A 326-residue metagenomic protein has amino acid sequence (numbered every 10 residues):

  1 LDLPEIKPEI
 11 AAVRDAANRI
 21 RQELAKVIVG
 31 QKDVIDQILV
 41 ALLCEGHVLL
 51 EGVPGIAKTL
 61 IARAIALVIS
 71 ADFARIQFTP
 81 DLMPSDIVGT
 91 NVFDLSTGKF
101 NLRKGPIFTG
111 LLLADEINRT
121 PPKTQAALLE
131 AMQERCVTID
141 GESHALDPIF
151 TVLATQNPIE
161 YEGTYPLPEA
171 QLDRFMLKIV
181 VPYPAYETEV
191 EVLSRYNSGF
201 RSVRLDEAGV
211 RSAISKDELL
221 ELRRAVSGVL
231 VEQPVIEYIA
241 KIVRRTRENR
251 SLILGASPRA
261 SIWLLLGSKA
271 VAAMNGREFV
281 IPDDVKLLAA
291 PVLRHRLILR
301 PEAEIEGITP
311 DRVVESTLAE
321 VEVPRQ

Functional and structural regions predicted by a protein language model:
L1-K7, A11, N18, T246-Q326: C-terminal engagement/docking regions of AAA+ P-loop ATPases
L3, L42-T79: Walker A/P-loop
E9-I56, R244: Pre-Walker A (pre-P-loop) alpha-helix and adjacent loop at the N terminus of AAA/AAA+ ATPase modules, a conserved
Q37-V40, F93-L113, E142: Conserved alpha-helical scaffold flanking the Walker A/P-loop in AAA+ ATPase domains
V48, L112, F150: Conserved beta-strand position immediately N-terminal to the Walker
G52, D115-E116, A127: Walker B catalytic acidic pair
V53, I87, T155: P-loop (Walker A) phosphate-binding loop of NTP-binding proteins
D94-K99, T120, M132-V229, K269-M274: Canonical AAA+ ATPase core
